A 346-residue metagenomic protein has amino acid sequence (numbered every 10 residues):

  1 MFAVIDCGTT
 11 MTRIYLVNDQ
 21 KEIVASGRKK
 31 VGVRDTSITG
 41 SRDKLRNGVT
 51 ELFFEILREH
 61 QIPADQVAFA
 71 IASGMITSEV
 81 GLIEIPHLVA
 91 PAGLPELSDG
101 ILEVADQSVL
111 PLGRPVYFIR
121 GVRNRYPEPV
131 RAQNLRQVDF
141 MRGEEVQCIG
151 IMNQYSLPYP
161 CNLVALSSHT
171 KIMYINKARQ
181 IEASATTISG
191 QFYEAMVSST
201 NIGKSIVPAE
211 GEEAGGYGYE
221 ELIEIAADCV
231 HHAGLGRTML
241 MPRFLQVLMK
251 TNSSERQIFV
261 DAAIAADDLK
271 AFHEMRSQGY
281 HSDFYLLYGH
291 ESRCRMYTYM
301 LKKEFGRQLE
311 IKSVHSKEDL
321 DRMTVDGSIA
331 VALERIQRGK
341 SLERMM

Functional and structural regions predicted by a protein language model:
F2-D6, V67-I71, C161-A165: Short glycine-aspartate micro-motif
F2-K44: Short glycine-rich, Thr/Ser-proximal phosphate-binding strand/loop in the N-terminal lobe of ATP-dependent enzymes
M11, S282-M300: Glycine-rich phosphate-binding loops at beta-strand->alpha-helix junctions
G32-S41, N124-D228: Glycine-rich phosphate-binding loop plus the immediately following alpha-helix
E51-F69, L269-H281: Phosphate/pyrophosphate-binding loops at sites that engage ATP/ADP/AMP, CoA/4′-phosphopantetheine, polyphosphate
E59-V138, K177: Short beta-strand-loop/turn "lid" adjacent to the catalytic site in phosphate-handling enzymes
D228-A271: Adenine-nucleotide phosphate-binding core of ATP-dependent small-molecule kinases
A263, Y299, S313-M346: Glycine-rich phosphate-binding/hydrolytic loop that grips phosphoryl groups
